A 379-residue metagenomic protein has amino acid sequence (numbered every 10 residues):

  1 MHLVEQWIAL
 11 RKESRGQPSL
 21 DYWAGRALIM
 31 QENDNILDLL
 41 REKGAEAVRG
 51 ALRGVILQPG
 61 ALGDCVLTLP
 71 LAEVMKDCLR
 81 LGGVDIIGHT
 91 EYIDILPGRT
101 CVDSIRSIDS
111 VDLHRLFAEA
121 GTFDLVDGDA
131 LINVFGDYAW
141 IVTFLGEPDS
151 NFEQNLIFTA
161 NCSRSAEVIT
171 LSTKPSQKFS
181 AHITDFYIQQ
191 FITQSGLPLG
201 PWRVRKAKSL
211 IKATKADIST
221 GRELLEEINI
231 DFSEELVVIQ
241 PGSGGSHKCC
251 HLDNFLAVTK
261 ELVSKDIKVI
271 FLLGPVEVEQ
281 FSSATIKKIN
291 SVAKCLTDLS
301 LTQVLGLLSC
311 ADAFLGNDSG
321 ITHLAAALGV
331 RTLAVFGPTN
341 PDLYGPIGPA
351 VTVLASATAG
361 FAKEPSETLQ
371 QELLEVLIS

Functional and structural regions predicted by a protein language model:
H2-S379: Catalytic machinery of carbohydrate-active enzymes, primarily nucleotide-sugar-dependent glycosyltransferases
